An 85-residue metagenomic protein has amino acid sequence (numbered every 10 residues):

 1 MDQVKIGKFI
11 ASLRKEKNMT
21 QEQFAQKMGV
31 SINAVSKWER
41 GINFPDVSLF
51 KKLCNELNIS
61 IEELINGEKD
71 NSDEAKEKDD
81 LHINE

Functional and structural regions predicted by a protein language model:
M1-E16: A short, Lys/Arg-rich alpha-helix, primarily the initiator
D2, T20, S31-A34, D46 (+1 more regions): Short coil turns linking two alpha-helices in DNA-binding domains
K8, N18-M19, P45-S48: Residue-level signal for the short linker/turn that defines the boundary of a DNA-recognition helix
A11, K15, G29, R40-I42 (+1 more regions): Residue-level detection of the helix-turn-helix DNA-binding "recognition helix"
N18-K37, K52: Short alpha-helical DNA-recognition segment
S48-E63: DNA major-groove recognition helix of helix-turn-helix/homeodomain DNA-binding modules
I65-E85: Short, charged recognition helix plus adjacent turn of helix-turn-helix-like nucleic-acid-binding domains
